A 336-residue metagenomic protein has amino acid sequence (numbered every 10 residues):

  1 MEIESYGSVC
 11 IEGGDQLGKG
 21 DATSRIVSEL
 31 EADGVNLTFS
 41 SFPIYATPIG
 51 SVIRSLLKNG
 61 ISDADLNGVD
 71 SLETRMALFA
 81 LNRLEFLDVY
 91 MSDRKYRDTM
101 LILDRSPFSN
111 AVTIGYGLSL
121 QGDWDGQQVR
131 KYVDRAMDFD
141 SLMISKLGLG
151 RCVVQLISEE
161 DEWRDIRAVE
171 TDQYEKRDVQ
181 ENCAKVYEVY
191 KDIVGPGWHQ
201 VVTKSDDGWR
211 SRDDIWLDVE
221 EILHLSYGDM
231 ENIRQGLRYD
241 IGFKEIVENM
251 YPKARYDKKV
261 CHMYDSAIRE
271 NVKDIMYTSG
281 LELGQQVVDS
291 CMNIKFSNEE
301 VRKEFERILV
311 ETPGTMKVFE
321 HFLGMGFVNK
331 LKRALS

Functional and structural regions predicted by a protein language model:
E2-I3, R25-V27, R164-K259, Y264 (+1 more regions): NTP-dependent small-molecule kinase module
E4-S8: Pre-Walker A (Motif I) flank of P-loop NTPase domains
I11: Hydrophobic anchor at the beta1->P-loop junction of P-loop NTPases
G14: P-loop (Walker A) phosphate-binding loop of NTP-binding proteins
K19: Conserved lysine of the Walker
A22: Hydrophobic positions on the alpha1 helix immediately C-terminal to the Walker A/P-loop
V35-D138: ATP-dependent small-molecule kinase phosphotransfer cores that center on conserved nucleotide phosphate-binding segments
N110-V186: A glycine- and Lys/Arg-enriched "phosphate-lid" helix/loop adjacent to the NTP-binding pocket of small-molecule kinases
